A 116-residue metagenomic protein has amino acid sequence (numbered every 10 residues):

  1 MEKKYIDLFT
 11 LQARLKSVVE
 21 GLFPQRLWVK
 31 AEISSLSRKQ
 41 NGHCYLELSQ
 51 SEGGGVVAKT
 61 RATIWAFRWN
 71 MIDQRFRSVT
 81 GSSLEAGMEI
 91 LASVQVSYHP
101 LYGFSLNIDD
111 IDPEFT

Functional and structural regions predicted by a protein language model:
M1-T116: Acidic, two-metal ion nucleic-acid-processing modules in DNA metabolism proteins
